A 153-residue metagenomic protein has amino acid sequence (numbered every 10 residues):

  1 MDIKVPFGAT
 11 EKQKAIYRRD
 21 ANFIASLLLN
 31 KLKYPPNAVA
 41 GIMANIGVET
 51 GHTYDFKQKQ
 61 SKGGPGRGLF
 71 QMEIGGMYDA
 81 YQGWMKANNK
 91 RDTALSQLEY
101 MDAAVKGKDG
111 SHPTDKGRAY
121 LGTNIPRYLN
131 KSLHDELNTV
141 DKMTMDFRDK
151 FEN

Functional and structural regions predicted by a protein language model:
D2-S26, N30-K31, G47-T139: Peptidoglycan-targeting cell-wall enzymes and recognition modules
N22-A25, V39-I46, D141-R148: Short, well-structured alpha-helical segments
L28, P36-N37: GGW-centered surface loops in extracellular recognition modules
K131-N153: Active-site or metal-binding loop neighborhoods of secreted/extracellular toxin and effector enzymes
